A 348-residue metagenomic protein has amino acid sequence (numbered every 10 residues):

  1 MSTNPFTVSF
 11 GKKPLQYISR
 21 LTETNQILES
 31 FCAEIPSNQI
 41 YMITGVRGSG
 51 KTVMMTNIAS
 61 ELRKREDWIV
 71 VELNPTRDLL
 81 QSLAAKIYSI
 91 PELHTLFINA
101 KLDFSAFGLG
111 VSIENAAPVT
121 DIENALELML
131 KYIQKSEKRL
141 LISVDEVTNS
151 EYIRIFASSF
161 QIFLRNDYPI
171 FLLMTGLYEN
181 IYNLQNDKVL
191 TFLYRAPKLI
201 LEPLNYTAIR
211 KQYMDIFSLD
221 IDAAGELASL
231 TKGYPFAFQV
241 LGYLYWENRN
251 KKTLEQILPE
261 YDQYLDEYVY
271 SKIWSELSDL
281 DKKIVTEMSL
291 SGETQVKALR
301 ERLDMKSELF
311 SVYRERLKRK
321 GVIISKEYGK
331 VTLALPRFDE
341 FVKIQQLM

Functional and structural regions predicted by a protein language model:
M1-Y41, R337-F338, M348: A short, basic N-terminal segment
P36-N57: Walker A/P-loop nucleotide-binding motif
Y41-M42, T56, S60-D78: Conserved catalytic segments around the Walker B and adjacent sensor/switch elements of P-loop NTPase domains
D67, L79-F107: Conserved NTP-binding/hydrolysis module of P-loop NTPases
N115-E179, D187: Conserved Walker B catalytic segment
E179-A196: Short regulatory helix/loop adjacent to the ATP-binding pocket of P-loop NTPases
A196-A223: Conserved small helical "lid"/interfacial subdomain of P-loop NTPases
Q239-L309: Winged-helix-like regulatory helical subdomains adjacent to P-loop NTPase cores
